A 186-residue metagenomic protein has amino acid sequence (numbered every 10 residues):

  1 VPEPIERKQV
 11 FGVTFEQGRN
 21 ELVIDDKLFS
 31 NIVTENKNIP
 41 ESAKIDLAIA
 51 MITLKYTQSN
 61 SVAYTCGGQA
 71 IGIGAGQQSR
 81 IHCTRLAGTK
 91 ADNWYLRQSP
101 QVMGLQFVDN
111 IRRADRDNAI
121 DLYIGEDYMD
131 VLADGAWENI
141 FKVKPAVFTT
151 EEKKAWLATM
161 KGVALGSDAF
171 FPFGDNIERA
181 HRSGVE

Functional and structural regions predicted by a protein language model:
V1-E186: ATP-dependent carboxylate/acyl-activation modules
